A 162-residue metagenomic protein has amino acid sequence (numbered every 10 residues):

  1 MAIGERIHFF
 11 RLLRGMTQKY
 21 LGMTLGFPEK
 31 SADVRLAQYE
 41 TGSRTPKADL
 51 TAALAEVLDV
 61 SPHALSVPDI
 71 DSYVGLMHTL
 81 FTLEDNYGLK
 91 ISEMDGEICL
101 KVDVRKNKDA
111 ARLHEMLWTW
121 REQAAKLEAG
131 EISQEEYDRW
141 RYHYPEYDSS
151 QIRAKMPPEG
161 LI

Functional and structural regions predicted by a protein language model:
G4-G26: Short basic helix-loop element that most often maps to the first helix and adjoining turn of HTH DNA-binding modules
G26-P46, V67-I70: Recognition helix of helix-turn-helix/homeodomain-like DNA-binding domains that insert into the DNA major groove
K47-T51: Long, hydrophobic alpha-helical segments
A52-E131, G160-I162: Charged, helix-prone or intrinsically disordered regulatory segments positioned adjacent to compact structured domains
Q134-Y142: Short, charged, amphipathic alpha-helical segments
P145-P158: Short, charge-rich amphipathic alpha-helical segments embedded in non-transmembrane helical bundles/solenoids
